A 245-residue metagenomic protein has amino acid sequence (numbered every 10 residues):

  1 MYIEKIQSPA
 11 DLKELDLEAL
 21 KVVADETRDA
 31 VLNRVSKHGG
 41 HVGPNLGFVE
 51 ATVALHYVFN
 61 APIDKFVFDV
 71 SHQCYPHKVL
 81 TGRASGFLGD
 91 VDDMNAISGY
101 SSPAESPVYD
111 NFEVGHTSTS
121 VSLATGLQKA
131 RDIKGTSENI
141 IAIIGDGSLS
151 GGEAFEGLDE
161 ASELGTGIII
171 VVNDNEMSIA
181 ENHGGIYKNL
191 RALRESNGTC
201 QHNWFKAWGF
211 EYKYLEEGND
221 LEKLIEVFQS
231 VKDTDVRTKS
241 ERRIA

Functional and structural regions predicted by a protein language model:
M1, Q7-A10, K37, G86 (+4 more regions): Residue-level signal for pocket-adjacent positions within structured domains
M1-T81, K206, E217-L224, T238-E241: N-terminal amphipathic, basic-rich helices that act as targeting or association modules
Y2, I6, V31, Y75-V79 (+2 more regions): Generic structural signal of hydrophobic/aromatic residues within well-ordered alpha-helices of folded domains
Y2-S8, A30-R34, I97-D110, I140 (+1 more regions): Gly-rich Lys/Arg/Thr-decorated short loops/hinges at beta-loop-alpha junctions or inter-strand turns that position
L20, D29, K37, F48 (+6 more regions): General N-terminal targeting signals
H41-L164: Cofactor-binding active-site loop characterized by glycine-rich and histidine/acidic residues
D110-A245: Glycine-rich ThDP/TPP pyrophosphate-binding loop and its adjacent helix/strand module within ThDP-dependent enzymes
